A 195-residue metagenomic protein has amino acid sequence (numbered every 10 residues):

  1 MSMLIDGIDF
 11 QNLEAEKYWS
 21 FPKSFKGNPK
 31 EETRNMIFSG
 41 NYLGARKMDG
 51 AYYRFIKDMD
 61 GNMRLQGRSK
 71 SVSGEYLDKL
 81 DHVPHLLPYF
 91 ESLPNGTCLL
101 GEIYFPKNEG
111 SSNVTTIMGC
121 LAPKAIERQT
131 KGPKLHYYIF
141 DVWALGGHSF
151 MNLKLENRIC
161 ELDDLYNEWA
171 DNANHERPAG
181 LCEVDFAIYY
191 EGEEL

Functional and structural regions predicted by a protein language model:
S2-S39, G44: Charged, flexible boundary elements
Q11, K30, D60, N174-E176 (+1 more regions): Intrinsic disorder/low-complexity detector
Y18, D60, Y104, D185-A187: Intrinsically disordered, low-complexity regions of eukaryotic proteins
P29-K30, K154, E191: Helix N-cap and loop-to-helix transition residues
N35-N174: Covalent nucleotidyltransferase
A173-L195: Amphipathic alpha-helical
